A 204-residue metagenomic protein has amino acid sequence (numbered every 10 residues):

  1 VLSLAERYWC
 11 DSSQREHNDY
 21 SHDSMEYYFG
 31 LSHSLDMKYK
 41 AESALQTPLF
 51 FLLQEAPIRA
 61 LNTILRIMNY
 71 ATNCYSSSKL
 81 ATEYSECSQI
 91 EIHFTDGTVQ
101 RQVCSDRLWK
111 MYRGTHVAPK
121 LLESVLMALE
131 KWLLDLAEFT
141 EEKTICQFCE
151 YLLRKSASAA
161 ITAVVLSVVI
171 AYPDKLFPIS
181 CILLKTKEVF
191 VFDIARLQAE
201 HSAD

Functional and structural regions predicted by a protein language model:
V1-D204: Extended alpha-helical scaffold segments
